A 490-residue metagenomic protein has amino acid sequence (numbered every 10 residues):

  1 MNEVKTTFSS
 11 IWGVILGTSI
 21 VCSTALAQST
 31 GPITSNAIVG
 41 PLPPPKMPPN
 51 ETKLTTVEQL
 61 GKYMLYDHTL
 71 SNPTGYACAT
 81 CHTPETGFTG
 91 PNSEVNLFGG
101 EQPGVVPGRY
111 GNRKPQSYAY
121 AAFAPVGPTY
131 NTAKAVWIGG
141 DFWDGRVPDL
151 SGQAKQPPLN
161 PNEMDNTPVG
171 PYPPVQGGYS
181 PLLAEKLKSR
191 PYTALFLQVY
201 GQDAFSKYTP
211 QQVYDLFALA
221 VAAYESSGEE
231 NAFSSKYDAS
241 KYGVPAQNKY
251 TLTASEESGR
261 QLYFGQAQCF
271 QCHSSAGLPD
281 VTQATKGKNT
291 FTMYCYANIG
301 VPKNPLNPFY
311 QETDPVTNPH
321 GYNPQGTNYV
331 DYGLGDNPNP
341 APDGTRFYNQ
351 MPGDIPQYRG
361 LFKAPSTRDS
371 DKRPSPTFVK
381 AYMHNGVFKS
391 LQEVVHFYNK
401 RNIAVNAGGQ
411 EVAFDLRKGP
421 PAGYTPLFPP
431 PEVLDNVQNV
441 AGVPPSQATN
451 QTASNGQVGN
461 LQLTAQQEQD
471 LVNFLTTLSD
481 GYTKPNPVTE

Functional and structural regions predicted by a protein language model:
M1-S9: N-terminal secretory signal peptides that target proteins for export/translocation
V4-K5, I20, G386: Conserved anionic group-binding/transfer micro-motifs
S9-S10, P73: A composition-driven signal for long, intrinsically disordered, charge-rich low-complexity tracts
W12-S23: Bacterial N-terminal signal peptides
L26-E490: Periplasmic c-type cytochrome electron-transfer domains
